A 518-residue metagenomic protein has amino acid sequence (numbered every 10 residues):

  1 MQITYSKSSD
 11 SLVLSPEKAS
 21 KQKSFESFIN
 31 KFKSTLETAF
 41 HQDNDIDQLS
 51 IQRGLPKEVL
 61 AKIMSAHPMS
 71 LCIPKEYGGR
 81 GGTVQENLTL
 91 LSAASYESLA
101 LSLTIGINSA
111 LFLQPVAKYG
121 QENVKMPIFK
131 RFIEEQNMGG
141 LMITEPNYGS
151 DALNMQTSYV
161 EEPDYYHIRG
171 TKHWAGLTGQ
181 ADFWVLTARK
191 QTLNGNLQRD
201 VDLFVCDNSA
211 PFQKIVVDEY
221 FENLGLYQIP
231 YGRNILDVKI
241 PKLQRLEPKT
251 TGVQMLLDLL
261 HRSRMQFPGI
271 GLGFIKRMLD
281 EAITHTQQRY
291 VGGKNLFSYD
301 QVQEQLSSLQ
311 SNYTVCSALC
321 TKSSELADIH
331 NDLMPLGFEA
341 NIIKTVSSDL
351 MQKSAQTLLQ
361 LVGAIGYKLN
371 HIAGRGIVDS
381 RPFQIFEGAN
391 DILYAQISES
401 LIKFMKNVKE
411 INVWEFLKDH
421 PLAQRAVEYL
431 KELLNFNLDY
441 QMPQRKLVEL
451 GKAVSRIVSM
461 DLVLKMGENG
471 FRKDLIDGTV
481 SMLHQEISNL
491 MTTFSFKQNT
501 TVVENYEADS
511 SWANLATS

Functional and structural regions predicted by a protein language model:
M1-I107, P127-E134, K431-V458, L462-S518: Amphipathic, small/basic residue-rich leader segments at the start of a protein or domain
Q2-T4, D10, A364-E432, Y440-P443 (+2 more regions): Glycine-rich phosphate/cofactor-binding loops in nucleotide/flavin-utilizing enzymes
D47-Q48, Y313-V346, L359-Q360: C-terminal helix-coil-helix/basic helical segment that borders enzyme active sites and/or dimer interfaces and provides
L103-N123, G149-A152, Q287: N-terminal glycine-rich flavin-associated loop
V116-P146, E161-Y166: FAD-binding glycine-rich core of flavoenzymes that anchor FAD
N147-G149, A175-G176, N223-I229: Short Gly/Pro-enriched turn/cap motifs at secondary-structure boundaries
T171-I215: A short core secondary-structure module
F221-N312, R381-F386, N390, E399 (+1 more regions): Glycine-rich beta->alpha junctions and the first turn(s) of the following alpha-helix
